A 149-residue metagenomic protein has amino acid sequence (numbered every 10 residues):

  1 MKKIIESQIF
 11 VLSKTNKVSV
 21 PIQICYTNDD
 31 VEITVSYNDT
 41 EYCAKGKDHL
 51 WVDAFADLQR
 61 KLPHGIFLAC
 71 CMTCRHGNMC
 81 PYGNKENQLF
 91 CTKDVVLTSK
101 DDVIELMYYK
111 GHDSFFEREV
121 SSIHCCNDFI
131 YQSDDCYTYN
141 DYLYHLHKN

Functional and structural regions predicted by a protein language model:
M1-N149: Cysteine-centered metal-binding/redox modules
